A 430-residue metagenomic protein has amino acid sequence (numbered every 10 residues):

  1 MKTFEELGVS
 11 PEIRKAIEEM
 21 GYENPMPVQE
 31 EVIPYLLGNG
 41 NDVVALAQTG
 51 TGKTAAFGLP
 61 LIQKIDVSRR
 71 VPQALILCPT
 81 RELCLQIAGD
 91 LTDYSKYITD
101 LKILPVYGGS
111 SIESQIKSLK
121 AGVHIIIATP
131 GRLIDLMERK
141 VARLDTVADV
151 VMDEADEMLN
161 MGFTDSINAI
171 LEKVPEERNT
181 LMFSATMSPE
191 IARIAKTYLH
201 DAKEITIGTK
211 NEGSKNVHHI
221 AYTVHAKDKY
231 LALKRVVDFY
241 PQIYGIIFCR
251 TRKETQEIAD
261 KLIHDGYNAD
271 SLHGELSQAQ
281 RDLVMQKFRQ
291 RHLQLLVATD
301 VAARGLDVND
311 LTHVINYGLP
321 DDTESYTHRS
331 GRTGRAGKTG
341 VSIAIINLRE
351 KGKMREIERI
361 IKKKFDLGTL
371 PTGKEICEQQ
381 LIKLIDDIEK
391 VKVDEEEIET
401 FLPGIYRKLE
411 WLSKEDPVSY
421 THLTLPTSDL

Functional and structural regions predicted by a protein language model:
K2-V44: Conserved pre-motif I regulatory segment
P34-G38, A55-R69, T92: Walker A/P-loop NTP-binding motif
D42-F57: Walker A/P-loop
R70-D135, D149, A269-S271: Conserved nucleic-acid-binding Ia/Ib motif block in the N-terminal RecA-like helicase ATPase lobe
L104-V106, R143-A155, L159-D282, N347-K351 (+1 more regions): Interdomain coupling/hinge region of P-loop NTPase helicase/AAA+ cores
I116-H124, D282-L293: Conserved motor-coupling elements within RecA-like helicase/translocase cores
G266-N268, G274-L276, R291-Q294, T299-G352: Conserved RecA-like helicase motor core of SF1/SF2 enzymes
T421-T427: Conserved small/polar residues in nucleotide/adenosyl-binding loops
